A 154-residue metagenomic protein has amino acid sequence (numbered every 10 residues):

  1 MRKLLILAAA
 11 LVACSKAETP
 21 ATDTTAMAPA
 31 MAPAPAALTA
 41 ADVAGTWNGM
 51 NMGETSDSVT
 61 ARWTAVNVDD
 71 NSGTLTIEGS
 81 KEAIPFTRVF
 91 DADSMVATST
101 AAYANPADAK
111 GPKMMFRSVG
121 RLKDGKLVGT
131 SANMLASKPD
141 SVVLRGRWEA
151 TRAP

Functional and structural regions predicted by a protein language model:
M1-V12: Sec-dependent bacterial lipoprotein signal peptides
L5-I6, T19, D91, A150: Sequence-pattern detector for short linear motifs and compositional/periodic biases rather than a specific fold
A13, A32-P35, K81: Short, exposed beta-strand "edge-strand" segments with a Pro/Gly-rich flavor and a Y/T-containing core
C14-E18: Bacterial signal peptide processing site
A21-T46: Post-signal peptide N-terminal segment of mature Sec-exported envelope proteins
T39-K123, S131, K138-T151: Central antiparallel beta-sheet cores of small beta-barrel/beta-sandwich binding domains
L127: Exposed beta-strand face motif in extracellular beta-rich ectodomains
